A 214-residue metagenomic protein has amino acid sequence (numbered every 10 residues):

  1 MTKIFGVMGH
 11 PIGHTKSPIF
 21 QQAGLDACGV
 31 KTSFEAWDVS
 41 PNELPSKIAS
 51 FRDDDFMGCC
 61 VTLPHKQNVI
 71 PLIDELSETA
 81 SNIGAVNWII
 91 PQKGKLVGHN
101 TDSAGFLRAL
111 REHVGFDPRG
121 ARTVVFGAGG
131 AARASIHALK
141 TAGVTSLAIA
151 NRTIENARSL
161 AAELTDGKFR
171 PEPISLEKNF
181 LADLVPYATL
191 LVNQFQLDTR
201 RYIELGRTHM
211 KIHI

Functional and structural regions predicted by a protein language model:
T2-V114: Phosphate/diphosphate ligand-binding glycine-rich loop within oxidoreductases
G9, G98-S103, L110, V114 (+2 more regions): Glycine-rich adenosine-cofactor-binding loop
E35, L147-A148: Conserved beta-strand positions in the Rossmann-like core of class I SAM-dependent methyltransferases
C59, T123, L191: Receiver (REC) domain switch-region micro-motif
V69, S135, R200-Y202: Glycine/Thr-rich phosphate-binding loops of Rossmann-like dinucleotide-binding domains
E155-E163: Short alpha-helix adjacent to the SAM-binding motif of class I
D166-I214: Rossmann-like adenosine-cofactor binding region
